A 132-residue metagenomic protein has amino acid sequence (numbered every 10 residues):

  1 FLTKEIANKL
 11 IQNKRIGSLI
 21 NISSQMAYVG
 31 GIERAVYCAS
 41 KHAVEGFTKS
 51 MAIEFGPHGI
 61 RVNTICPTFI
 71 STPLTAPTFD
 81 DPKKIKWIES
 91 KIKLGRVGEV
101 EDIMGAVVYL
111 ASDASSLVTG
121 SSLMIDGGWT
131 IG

Functional and structural regions predicted by a protein language model:
T3, S40, T48: Active-site helix of classical SDR
N8, I53-P57, S116: Alpha-helical segment proximal to the catalytic Tyr-Lys
S24: Residue(s) in the substrate-gating loop at a strand-loop-helix junction that position the organic substrate next
Y28, E45, C66-P77: Short, flexible catalytic-loop segment of classical short-chain dehydrogenase/reductase
V29, V107-V108, T119-G132: Short C-terminal tail/terminal secondary-structure segment of NAD(P)H-dependent dehydrogenase/reductase domains
V29-A35, P57, G95, D113: Active-site loop immediately N-terminal to the catalytic Tyr-X3-Lys motif of short-chain dehydrogenase/reductase
R61-S71, A111-A114, M124-D126: Conserved SDR Rossmann-fold cofactor-binding beta-strand/turn motif
I92-I103, A114: A conserved structural motif in NAD(P)-dependent oxidoreductases
